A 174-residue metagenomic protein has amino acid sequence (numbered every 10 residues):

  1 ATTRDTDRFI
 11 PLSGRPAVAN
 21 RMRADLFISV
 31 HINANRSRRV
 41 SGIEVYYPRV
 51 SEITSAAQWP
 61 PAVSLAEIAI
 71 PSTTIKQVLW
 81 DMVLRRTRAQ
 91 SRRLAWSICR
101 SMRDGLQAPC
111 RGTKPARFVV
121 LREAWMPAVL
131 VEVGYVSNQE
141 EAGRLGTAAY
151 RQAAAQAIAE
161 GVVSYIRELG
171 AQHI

Functional and structural regions predicted by a protein language model:
A1-I174: Active-site-proximal helix/loop segments of hydrolytic enzymes
